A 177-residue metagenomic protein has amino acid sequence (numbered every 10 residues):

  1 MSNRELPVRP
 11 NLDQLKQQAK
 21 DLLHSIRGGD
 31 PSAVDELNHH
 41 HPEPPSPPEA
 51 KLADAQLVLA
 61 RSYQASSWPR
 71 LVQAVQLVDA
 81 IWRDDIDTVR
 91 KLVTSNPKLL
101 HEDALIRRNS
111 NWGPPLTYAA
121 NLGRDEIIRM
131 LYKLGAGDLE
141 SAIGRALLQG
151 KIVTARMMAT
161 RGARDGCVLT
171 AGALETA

Functional and structural regions predicted by a protein language model:
M1-K91, S95, Y118, L122: Intrinsically disordered, low-complexity eukaryotic regions enriched in glycine, serine and charged residues
L57, L116, I128, A155: Short glycine-/small-residue-rich flexible loop motifs, especially phosphate/cofactor-binding loops
Q73-D79, H101-Y118, Y132, G137-L148 (+1 more regions): Ankyrin-repeat boundary/"N-cap" motif
T88, E126-I127, V153-T154: Conserved ankyrin/ankyrin-like repeat signature
V93-L99, R129-G137, R156-R164: Ankyrin repeat domain, specifically the short helix-to-loop turn at the C-terminus of the second helix of each repeat
I143-A159: Leucine-rich solenoid repeat scaffolds
